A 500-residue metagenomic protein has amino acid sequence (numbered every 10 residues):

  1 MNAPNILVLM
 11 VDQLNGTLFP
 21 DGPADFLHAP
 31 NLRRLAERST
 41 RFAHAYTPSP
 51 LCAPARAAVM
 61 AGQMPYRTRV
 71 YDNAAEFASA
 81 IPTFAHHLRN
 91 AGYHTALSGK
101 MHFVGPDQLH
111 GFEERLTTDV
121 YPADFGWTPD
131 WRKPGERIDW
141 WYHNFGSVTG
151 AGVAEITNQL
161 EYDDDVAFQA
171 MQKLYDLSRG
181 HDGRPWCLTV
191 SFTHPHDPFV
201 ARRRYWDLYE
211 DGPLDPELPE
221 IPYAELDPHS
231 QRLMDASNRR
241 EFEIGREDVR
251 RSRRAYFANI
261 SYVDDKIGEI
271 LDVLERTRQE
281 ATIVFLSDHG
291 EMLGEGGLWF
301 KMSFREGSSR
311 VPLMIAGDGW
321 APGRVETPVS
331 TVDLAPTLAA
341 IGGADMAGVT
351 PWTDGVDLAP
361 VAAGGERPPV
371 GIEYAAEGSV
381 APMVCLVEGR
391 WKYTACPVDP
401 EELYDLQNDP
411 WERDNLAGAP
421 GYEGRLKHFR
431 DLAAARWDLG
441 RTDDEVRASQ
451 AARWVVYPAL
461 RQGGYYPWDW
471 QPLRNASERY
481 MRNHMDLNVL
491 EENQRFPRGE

Functional and structural regions predicted by a protein language model:
M1-A395, E401, P410-H428, G463-E500: Formylglycine-dependent sulfatase
Q407: Residues forming the ATP-binding cleft of Hanks-type serine/threonine protein kinase domains
A417-G464: A contiguous, mid-protein "functional segment" used to position or interact with cofactors/ions or partner subunits
